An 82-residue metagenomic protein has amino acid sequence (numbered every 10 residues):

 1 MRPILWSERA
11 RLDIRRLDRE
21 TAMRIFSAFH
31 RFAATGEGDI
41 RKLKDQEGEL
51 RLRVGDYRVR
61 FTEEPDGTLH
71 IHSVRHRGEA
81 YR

Functional and structural regions predicted by a protein language model:
M1-L12, R16-M23, E37-G38, L50 (+2 more regions): Enriched for short, Lys/Arg-rich terminal
S27-L52: A short, surface-exposed loop/turn module that caps and links secondary-structure elements
